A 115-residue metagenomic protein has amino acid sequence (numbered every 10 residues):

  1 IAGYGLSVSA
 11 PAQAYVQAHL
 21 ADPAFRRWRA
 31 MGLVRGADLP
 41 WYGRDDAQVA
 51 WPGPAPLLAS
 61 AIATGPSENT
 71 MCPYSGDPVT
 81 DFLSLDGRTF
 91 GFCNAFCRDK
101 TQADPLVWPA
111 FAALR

Functional and structural regions predicted by a protein language model:
I1-E68, L83, D99: C-terminal alpha-helical interaction module
L20, F92-C93, A103: A conserved hydrophobic position in a structured secondary element of the catalytic/binding core that shapes
N69, G87-F90: Residues immediately within or flanking Cys/His clusters that coordinate Zn2+ in small zinc-binding modules
C72-Y74, L83-L85: Short cysteine-rich clusters marking metal-coordination/redox-active sites
P73, G91, A95: Cys/His/Pro-rich metal-binding microdomains
P78-V79, T101: Cys/His-rich microdomains that often coordinate metals
C97-L114: Short metal-binding segments enriched for Cys and/or His
